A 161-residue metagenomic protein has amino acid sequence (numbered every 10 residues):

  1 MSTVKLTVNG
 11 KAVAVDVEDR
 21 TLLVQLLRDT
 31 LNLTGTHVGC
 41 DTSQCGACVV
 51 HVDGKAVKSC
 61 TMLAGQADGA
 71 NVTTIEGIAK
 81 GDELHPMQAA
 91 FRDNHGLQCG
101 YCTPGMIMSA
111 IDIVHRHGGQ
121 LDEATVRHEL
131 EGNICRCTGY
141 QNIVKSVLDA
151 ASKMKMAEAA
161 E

Functional and structural regions predicted by a protein language model:
M1-E161: Signature of N-terminal electron-transfer/Fe-S-associated modules in redox systems
